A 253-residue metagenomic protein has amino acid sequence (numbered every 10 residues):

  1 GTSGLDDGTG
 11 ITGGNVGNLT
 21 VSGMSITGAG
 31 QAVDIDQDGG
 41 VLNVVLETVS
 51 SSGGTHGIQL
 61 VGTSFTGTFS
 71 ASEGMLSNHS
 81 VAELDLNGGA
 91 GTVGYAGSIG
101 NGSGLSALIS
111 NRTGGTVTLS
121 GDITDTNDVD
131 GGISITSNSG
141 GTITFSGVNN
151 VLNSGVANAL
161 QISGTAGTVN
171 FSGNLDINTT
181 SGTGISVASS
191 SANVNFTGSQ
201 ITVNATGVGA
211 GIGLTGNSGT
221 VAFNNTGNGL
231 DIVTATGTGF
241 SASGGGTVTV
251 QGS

Functional and structural regions predicted by a protein language model:
G1-G8, N15-G30, G39-H56, S64-V81 (+7 more regions): Beta-strand-rich solenoid/repeat architectures in extracellular/passenger domains of polysaccharide-targeting enzymes
